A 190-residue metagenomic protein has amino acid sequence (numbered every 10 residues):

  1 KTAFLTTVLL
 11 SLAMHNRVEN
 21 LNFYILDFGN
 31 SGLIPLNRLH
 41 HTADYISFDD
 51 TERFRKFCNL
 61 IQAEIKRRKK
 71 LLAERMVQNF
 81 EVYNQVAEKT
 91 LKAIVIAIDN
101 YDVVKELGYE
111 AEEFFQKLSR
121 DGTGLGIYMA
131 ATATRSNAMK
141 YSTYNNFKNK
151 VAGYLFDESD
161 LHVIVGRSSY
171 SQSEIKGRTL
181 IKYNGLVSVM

Functional and structural regions predicted by a protein language model:
K1-Q78, Q85-E174, L180-S188: P-loop NTPase catalytic phosphate-binding loop
